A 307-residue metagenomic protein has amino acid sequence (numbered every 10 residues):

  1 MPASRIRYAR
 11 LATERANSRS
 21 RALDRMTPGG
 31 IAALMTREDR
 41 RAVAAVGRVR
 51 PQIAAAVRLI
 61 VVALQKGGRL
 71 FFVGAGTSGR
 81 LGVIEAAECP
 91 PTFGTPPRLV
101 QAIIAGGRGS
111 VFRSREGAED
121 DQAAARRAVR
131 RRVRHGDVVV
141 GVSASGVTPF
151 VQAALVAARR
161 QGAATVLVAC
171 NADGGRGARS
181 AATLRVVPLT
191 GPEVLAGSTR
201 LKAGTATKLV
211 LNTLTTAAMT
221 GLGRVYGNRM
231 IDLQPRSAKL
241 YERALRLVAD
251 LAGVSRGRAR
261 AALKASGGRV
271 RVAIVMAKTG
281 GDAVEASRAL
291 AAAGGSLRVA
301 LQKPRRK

Functional and structural regions predicted by a protein language model:
M1-A45: Cofactor-/ligand-binding subdomain signature composed of acidic, glycine-rich, tryptophan-containing flexible loops
T13-E14, L34-A42, A102-F112, Y226 (+2 more regions): Gly-rich Lys/Arg/Thr-decorated short loops/hinges at beta-loop-alpha junctions or inter-strand turns that position
E14-S18, A54-R58, R69: Short, positively charged patches
E38-R48, R113-S114, V138-G141: Short, basic, glycine/proline-bearing loop/turn elements
R48-A63: A short, well-structured juxtamembrane/interface segment
L70-V210, T215-L222: Glycine-rich phosphate-binding loops that contact phosphosugars or nucleotide phosphates
T213, A218-K307: Short, amphipathic alpha-helical interaction segments embedded in low-complexity terminal/linker regions of eukaryotic
